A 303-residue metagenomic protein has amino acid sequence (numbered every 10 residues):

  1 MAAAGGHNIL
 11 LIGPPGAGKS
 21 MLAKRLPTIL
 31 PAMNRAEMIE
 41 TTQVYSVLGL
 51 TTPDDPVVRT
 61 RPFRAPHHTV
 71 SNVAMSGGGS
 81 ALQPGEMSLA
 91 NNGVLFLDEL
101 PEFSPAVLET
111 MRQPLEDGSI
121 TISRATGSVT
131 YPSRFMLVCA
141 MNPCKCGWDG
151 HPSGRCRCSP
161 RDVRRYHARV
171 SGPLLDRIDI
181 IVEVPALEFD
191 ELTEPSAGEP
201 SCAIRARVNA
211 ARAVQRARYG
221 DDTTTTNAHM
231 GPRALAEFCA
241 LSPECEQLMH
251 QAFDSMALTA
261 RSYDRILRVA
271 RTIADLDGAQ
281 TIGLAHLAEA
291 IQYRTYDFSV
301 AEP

Functional and structural regions predicted by a protein language model:
M1, P56-L95, G127-S128: Conserved alpha-helical scaffold flanking the Walker A/P-loop in AAA+ ATPase domains
M1-A4, I9-D55, D117: Walker A/P-loop
G5-H7, A17-S20, A32, T69 (+3 more regions): Short flexible coil/turn linkers enriched for glycine and charged/polar residues that connect secondary-structure
N8, D54, M87, N91-E102 (+2 more regions): Helical hairpin unit composed of two closely spaced alpha helices linked by a short loop
L11, L97, A140: Hydrophobic anchor at the beta1->P-loop junction of P-loop NTPases
G13, G77, E99: The Walker A (P-loop) glycine that initiates the GxxxxGKT/S ATP-binding motif of P-loop NTPases
E37-S71, G78-G79, P185, T225-A234 (+2 more regions): Conserved inter-motif catalytic segment of the P-loop NTP-binding fold
A81-L82, L100, P105-P303: Basic, amphipathic alpha-helical bundle interface domains used for macromolecular binding and assembly
